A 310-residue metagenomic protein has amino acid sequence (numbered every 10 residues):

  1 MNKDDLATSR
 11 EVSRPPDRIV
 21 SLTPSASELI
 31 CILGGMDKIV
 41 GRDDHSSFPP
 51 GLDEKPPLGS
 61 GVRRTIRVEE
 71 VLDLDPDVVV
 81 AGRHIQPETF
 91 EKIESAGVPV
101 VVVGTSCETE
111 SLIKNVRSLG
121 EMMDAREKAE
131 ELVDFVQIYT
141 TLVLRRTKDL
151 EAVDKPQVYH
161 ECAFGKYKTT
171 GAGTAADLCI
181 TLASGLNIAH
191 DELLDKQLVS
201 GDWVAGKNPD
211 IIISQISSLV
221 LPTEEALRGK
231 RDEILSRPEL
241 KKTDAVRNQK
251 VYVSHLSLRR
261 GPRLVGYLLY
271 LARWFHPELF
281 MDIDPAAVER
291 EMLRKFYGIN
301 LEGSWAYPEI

Functional and structural regions predicted by a protein language model:
D4-L6, P57-E69, S106, E192-G201: Short helix-initiation/N-cap motifs at beta->coil->alpha
S9-S13, R18, E88-K168, A189-D191 (+2 more regions): Extracytoplasmic substrate-binding proteins
D17-H84: A short, structured surface patch at a secondary-structure boundary
S21, G41, S60, A81 (+4 more regions): Short beta-strand and adjacent tight-turn residues that come in two discontinuous sequence segments and form the edges
S25-L29, H45-F48, R64, V79 (+7 more regions): Solvent-exposed loop/turn segments at secondary-structure junctions within structured extracellular/periplasmic domains
D43, G173-K196, I216, N248 (+1 more regions): His/Asp/Glu-enriched short active-site or ligand-binding loop at hydrolase and phosphoryl-transfer sites
I66-D75, A96, V199-N208: Short helices/loops that flank or line small-molecule/ion binding pockets
I85-S95, I216-I234: A ligand-binding cleft/hinge motif common to bilobed small-molecule-binding domains
